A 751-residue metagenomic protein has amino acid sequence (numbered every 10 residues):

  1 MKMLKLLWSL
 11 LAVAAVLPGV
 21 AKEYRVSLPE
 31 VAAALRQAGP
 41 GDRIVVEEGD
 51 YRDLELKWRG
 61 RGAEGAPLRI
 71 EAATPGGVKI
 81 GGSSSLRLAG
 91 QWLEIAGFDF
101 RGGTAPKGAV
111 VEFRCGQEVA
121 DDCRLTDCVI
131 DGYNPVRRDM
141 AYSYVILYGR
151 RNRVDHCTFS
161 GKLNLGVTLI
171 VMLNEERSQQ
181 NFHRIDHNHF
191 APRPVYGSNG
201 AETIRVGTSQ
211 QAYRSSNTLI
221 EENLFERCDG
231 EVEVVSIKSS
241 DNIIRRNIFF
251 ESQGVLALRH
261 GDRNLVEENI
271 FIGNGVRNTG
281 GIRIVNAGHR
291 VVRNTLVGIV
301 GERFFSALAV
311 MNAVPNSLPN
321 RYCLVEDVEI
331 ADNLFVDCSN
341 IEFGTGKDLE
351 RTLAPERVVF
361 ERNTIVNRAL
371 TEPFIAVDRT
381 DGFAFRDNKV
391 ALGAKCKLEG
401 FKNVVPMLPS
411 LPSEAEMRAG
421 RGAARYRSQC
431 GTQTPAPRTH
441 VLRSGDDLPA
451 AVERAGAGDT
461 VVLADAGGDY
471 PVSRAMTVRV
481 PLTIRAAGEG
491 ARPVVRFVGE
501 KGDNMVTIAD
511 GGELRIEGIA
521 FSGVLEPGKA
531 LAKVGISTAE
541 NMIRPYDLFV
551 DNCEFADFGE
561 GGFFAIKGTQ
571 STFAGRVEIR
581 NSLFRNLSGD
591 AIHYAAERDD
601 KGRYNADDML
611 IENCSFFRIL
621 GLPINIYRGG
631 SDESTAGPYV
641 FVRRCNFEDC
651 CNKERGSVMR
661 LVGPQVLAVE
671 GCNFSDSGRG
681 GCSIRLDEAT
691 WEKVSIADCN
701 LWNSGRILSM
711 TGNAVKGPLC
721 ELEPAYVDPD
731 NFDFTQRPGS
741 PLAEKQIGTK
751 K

Functional and structural regions predicted by a protein language model:
M1-W8: Bacterial N-terminal signal peptides that target proteins for export
L10-G19: Hydrophobic h-region of N-terminal signal peptides that target proteins for export in Gram-negative bacteria
A21-D53, K57, T432-D469, P738-T749: Acidic Gly/Asp/Thr-rich repetitive segments characteristic of extracellular carbohydrate-active and adhesion proteins
K22-Y24, V78, E233, R438-H440 (+1 more regions): Structural signal for short hydrophobic segments within the conserved structured cores of catalytic domains across
P40-E48, R52-K79, L86-G97, E118-C123 (+6 more regions): Beta-solenoid repeat scaffold
E55-K57, G82-R87, R101-D121, I130-G400 (+4 more regions): Glycine- and acidic/polar-rich repeat regions and solenoidal domains
Y322, K402-Y426, P435, V462 (+1 more regions): C-terminal accessory segments
I375-F383, E399-T439, S444, L686-A689: C-terminal "tail" modules appended to repeat-scaffold proteins
